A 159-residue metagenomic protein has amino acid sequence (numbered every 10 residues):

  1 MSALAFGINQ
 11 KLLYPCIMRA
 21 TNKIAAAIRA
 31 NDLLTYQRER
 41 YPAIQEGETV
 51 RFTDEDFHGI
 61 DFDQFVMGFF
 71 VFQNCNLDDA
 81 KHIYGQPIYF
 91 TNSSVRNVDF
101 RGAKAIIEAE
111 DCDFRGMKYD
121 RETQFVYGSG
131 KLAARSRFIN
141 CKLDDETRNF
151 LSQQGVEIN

Functional and structural regions predicted by a protein language model:
A3-A5: Acidic, Ala/Val/Gly-enriched low-complexity intrinsically disordered segments
G7, L12-Y14: Short, positively charged and aromatic/hydrophobic N-terminal segments
L13, R19-A20: Generic alpha-helix initiation/capping and coil-helix boundary signal
N22-A25, R29-N159: Tandem repeat scaffolds
